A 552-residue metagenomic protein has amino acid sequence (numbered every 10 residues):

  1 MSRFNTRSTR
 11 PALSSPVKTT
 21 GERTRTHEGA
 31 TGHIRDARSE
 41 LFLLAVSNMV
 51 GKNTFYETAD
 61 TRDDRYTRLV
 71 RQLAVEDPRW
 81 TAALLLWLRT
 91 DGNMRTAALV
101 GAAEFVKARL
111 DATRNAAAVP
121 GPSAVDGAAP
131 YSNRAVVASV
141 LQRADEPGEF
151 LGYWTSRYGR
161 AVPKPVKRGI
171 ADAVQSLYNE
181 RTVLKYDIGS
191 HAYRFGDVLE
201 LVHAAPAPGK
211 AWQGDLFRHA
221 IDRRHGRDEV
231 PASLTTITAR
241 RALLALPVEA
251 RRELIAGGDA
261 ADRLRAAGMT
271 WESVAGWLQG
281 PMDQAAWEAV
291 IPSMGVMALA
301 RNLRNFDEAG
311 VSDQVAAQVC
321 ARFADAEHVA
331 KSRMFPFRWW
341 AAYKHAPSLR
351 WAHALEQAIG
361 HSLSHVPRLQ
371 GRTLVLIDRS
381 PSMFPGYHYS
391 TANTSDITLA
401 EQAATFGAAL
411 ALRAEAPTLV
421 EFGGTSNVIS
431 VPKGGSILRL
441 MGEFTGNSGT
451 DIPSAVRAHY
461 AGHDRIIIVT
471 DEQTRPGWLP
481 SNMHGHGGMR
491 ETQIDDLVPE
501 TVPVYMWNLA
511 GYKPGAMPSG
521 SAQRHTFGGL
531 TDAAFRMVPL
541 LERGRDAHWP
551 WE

Functional and structural regions predicted by a protein language model:
S2-A400, L412-E552: Long lumenal/extracellular ectodomains of secretory and single-pass membrane proteins
A403: Hydrophobic (often cysteine-bearing) scaffold residues that line and stabilize catalytic clefts of nucleotide/cofactor
